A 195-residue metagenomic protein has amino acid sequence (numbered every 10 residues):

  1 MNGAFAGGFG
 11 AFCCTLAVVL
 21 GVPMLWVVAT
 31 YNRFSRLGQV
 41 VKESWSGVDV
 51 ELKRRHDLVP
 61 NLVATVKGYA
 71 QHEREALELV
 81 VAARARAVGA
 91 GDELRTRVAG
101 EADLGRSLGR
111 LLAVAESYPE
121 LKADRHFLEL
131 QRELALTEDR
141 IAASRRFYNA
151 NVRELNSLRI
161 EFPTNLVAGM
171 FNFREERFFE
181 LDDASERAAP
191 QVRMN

Functional and structural regions predicted by a protein language model:
N2-N195: A helix-centric hydrophobic-segment signal that preferentially recognizes long, alpha-helical stretches used
